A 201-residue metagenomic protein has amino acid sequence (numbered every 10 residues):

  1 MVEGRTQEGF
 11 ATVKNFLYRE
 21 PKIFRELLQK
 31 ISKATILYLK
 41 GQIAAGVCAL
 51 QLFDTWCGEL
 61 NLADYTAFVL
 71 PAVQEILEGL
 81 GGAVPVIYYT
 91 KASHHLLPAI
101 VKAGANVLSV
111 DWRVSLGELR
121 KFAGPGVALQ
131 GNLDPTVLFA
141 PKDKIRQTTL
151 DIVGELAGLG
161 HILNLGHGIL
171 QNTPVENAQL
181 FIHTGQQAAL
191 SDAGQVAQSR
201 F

Functional and structural regions predicted by a protein language model:
M1-F201: Active-site loop segments of alpha/beta catalytic cores
